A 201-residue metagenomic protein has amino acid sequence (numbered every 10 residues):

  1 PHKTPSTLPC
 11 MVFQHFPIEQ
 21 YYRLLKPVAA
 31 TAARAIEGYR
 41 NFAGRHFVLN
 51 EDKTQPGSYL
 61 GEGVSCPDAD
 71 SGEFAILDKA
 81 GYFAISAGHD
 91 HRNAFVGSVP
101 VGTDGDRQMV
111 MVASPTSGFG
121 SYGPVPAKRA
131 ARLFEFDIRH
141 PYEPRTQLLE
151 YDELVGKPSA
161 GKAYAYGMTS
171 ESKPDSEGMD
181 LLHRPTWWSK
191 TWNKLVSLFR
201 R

Functional and structural regions predicted by a protein language model:
P1-A94: His/acidic metal-ligating clusters that form di-metal
G57-Y59, V64-S65, S71-A75, N93-S189: Binuclear metal-dependent phosphoesterase catalytic core
